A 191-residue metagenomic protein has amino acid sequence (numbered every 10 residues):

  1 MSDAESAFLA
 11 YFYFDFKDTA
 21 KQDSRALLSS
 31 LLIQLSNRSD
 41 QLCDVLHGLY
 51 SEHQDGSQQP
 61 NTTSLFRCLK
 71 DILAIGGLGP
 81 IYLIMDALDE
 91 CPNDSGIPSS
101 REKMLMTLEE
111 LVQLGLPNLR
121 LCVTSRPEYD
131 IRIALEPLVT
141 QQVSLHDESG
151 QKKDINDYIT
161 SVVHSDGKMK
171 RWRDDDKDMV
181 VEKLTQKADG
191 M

Functional and structural regions predicted by a protein language model:
M1-M191: Conserved NB-ARC/NACHT P-loop NTPase core of NLR-like innate immune receptors
